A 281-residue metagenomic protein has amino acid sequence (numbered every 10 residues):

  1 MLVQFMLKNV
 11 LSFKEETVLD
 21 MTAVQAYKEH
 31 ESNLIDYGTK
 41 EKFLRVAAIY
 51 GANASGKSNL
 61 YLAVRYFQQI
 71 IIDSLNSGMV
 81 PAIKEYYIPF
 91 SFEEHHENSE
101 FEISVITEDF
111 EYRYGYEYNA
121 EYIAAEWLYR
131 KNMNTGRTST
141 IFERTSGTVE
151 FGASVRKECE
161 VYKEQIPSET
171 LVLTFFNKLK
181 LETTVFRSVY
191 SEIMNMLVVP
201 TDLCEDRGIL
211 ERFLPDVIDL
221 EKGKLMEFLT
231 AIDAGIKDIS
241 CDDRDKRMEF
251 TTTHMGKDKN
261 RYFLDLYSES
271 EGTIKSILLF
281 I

Functional and structural regions predicted by a protein language model:
M1-L7, S12, F228-K237, M255: N-terminal accessory segments
L2-Y66: Pre-Walker A-like glycine/lysine-rich segment at the N-terminus of P-loop NTPase domains
F5, F101-I103, I123-R130, K246-G256: Short polybasic amphipathic segments
S12, T107-E111, K257-K259: Glycine-centered tight beta-turn/hairpin loop motif at sheet-sheet or coil-to-beta transitions
Y37-K42, A48, A52, Y61-R113 (+1 more regions): Conserved P-loop NTP-binding catalytic core
V46-Y50, R244-I281: Conserved ABC ATPase signature
I83-Y86, I236-M248: Long, charged, glycine-rich C-terminal linkers/tails
R113-C241: Electropositive, glycine-dotted interaction segments that contact anionic polymers or phosphate-rich ligands
